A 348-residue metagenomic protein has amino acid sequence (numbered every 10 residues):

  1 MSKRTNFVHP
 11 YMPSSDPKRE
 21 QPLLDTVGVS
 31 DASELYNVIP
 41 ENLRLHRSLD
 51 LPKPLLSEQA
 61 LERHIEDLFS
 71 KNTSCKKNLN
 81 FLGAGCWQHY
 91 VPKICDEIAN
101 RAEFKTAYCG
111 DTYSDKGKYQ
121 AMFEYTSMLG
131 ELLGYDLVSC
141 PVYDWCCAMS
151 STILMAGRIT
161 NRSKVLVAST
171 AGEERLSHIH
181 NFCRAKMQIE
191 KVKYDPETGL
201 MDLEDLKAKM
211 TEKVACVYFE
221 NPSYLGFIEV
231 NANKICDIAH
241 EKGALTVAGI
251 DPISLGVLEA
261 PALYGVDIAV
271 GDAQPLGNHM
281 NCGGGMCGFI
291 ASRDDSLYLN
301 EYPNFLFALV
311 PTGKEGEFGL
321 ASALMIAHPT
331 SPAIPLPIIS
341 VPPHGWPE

Functional and structural regions predicted by a protein language model:
M1-S15, E20-L23, G313: Charged, compositionally biased N-terminal leader segments and the immediate start of the first structured element
S2, H89-E103, A107-K213: PLP-dependent aspartate aminotransferase-fold enzymes
S15-K18, N37-E124: N-terminal entrance/gating region of PLP-dependent enzymes' catalytic architecture
L35, A262-N278: Conserved active-site segment immediately N-terminal to the catalytic lysine that forms the internal aldimine
L35, L129, I179-H180, L206 (+4 more regions): Buried hydrophobic positions in well-ordered alpha/beta secondary-structure cores of metabolic enzymes
T198-I253, P275: Active-site phosphate-binding strand-loop segment of PLP-dependent enzymes
L276-E348: Active-site C-terminal subdomain of aminotransferase-like
